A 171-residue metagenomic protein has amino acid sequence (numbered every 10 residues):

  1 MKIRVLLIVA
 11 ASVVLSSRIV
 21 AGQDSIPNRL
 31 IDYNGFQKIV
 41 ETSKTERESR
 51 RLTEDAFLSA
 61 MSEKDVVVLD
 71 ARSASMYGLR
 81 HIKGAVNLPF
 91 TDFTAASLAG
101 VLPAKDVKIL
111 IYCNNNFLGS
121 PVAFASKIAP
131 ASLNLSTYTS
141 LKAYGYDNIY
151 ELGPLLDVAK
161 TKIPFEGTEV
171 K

Functional and structural regions predicted by a protein language model:
K2-I8, R18-E48, G78-I82, V86 (+1 more regions): Rhodanese-like catalytic fold shared by cysteine-dependent sulfurtransferases and DSP/PTP-type phosphatases
A11-V13: Repetitive helical segments and hydrophobic/amphipathic motifs
E46-A60: A short, well-structured juxtamembrane/interface segment
A56, R72, S136: Short Gly/charged-rich anion-binding patches and loops
S59, M76-L79: Short, solvent-exposed loop/turn elements at domain surfaces
E63-V68, G78: Periplasmic peptidoglycan-binding/tethering modules of Gram-negative envelope proteins
V67-R72, A85-L88: Short hydrophobic beta-strand that contains or immediately precedes a catalytic carboxylate
